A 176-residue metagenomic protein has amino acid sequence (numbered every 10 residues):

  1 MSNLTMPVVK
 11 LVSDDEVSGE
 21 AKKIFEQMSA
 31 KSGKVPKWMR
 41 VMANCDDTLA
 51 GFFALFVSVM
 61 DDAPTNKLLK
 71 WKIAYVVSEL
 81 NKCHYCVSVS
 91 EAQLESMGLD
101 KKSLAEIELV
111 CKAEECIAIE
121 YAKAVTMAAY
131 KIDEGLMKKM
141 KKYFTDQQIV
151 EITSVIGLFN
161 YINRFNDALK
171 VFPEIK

Functional and structural regions predicted by a protein language model:
M1-K176: Hydrophobic alpha-helical segments
